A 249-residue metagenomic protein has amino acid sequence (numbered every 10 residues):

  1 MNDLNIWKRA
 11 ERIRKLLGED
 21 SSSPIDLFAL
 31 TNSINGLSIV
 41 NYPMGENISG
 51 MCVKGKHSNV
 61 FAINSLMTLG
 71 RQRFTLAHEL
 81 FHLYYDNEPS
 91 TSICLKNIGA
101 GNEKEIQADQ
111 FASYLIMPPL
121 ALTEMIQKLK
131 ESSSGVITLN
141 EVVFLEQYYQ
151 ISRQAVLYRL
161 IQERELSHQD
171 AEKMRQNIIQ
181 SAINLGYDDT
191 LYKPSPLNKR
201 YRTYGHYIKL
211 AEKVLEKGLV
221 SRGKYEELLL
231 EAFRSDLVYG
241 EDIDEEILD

Functional and structural regions predicted by a protein language model:
M1-D249: Active-site hotspot residues in diverse enzymes, especially metal/ion-binding acidic/histidine motifs
